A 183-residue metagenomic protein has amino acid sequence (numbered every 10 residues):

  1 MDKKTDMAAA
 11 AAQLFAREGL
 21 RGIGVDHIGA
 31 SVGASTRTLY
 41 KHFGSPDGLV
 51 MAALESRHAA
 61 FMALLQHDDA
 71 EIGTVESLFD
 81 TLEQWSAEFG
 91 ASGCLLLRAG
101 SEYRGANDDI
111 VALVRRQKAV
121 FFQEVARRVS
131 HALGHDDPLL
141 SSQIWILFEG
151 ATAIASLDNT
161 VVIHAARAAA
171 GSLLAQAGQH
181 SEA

Functional and structural regions predicted by a protein language model:
D6, A10-G48, A52: Helix-turn-helix
Q13, R17, S45, H67 (+7 more regions): Conserved amphipathic alpha-helical interaction elements at protein-protein interfaces in regulatory, energy-coupling
A52, A63-S92, S141-I144: Hydrophobic alpha-helical connector segments
E55-F61: Short, basic, alpha-helical segments at the C-terminal edge of helix-turn-helix-like DNA-binding modules
M62, H67-E76, A106-A132, S142: Amphipathic alpha-helical packing segments from all-alpha helical-bundle domains
A87-D109: Amphipathic alpha-helical segments used for helix-helix packing
D109-R116, H131-A183: Hydrophobic/aromatic-rich alpha-helical bundle segments in the mid-to-C-terminal region
